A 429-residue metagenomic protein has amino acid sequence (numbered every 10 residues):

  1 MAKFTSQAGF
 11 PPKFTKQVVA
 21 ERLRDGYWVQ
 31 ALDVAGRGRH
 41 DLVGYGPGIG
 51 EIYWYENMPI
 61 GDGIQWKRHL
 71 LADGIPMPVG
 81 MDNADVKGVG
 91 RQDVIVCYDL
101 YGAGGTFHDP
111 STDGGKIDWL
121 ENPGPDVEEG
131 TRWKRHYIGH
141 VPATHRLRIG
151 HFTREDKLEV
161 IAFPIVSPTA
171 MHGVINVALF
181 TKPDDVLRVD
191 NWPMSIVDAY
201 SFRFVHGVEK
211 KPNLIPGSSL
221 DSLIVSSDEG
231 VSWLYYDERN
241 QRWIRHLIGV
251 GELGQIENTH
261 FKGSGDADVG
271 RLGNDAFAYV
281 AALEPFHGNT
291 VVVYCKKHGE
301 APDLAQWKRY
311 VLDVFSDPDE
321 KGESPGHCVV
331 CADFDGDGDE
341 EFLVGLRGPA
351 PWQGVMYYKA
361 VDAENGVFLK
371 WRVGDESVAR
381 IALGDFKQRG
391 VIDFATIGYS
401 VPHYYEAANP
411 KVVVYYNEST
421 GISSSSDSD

Functional and structural regions predicted by a protein language model:
M1-D429: Beta-propeller-forming repeat regions
